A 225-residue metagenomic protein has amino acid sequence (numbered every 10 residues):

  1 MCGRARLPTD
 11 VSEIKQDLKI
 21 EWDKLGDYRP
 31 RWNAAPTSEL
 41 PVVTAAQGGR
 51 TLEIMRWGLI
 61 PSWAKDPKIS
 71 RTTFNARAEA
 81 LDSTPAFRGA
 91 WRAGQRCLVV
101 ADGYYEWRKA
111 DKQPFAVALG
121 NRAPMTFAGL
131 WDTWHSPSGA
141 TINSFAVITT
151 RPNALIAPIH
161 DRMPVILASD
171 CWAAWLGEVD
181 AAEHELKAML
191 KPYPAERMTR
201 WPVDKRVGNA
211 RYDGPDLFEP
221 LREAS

Functional and structural regions predicted by a protein language model:
M1-S225: Short linear sequence motif anchored by a di-proline
